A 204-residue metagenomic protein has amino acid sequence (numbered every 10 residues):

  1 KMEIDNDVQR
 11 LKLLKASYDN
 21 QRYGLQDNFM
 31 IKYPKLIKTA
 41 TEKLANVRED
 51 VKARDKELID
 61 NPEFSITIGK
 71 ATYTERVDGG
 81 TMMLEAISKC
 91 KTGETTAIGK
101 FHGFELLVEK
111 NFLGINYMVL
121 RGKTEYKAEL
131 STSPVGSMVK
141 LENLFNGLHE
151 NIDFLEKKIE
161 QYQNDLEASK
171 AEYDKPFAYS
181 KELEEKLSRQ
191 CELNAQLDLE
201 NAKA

Functional and structural regions predicted by a protein language model:
K1-G24, N28, S88-E200: Mid-to-C-terminal oligomerization/interaction "stalk" domains of large proteins
K1-G69, Y73, E200: C-terminal accessory region of SF2 helicases/translocases
R48-G103, L187-K203: Extended, charge-rich alpha-helical segments
